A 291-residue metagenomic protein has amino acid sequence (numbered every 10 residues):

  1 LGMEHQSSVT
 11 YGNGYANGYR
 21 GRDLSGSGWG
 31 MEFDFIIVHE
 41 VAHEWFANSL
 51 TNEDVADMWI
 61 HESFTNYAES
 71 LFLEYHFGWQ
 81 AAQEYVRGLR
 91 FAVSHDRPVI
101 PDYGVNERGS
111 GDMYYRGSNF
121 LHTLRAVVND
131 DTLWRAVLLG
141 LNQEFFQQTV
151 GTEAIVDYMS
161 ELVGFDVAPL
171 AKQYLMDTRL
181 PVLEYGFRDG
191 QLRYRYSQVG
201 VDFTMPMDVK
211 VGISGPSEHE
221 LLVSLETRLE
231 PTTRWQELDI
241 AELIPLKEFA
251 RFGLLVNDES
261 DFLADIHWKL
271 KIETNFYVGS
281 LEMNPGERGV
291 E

Functional and structural regions predicted by a protein language model:
L1-V201, H219: Hydrophobic alpha-helical and helix-loop surface patches within well-folded domains that function as non-catalytic
A42, D131-T132, F145-E291: Non-catalytic accessory/interaction domains
